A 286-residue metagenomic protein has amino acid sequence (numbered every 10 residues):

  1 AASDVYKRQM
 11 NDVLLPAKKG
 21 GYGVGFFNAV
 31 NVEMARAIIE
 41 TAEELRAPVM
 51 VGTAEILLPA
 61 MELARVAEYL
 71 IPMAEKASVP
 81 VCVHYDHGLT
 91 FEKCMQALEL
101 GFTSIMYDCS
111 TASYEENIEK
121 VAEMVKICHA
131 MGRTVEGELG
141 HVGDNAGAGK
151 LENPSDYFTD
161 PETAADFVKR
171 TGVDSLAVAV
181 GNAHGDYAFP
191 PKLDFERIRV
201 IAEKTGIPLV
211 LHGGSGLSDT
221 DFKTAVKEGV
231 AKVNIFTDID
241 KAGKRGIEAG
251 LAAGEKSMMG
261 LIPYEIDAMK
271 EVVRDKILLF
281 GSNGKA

Functional and structural regions predicted by a protein language model:
A1-Y6: Short, small-residue-biased leader/transition segments that mark boundaries at the very start of proteins
K7-F26: N-terminal amphipathic alpha-helix/helix-capping segment at the start of soluble metabolic enzymes
D12-L14, V30-G52, I56, A64-A77 (+2 more regions): Alpha/beta enzyme core
A29, V83-L89, P208-D219: Glycine-rich beta-to-alpha transition loops that act as phosphate-gripper elements at the mouths of alpha/beta enzyme
L57-P59, A112-Y114, I239-K244: Short gly/pro/ser/thr-enriched loop/turn and capping motifs at secondary-structure boundaries
H87-C94, E138-P154, V173-S175, G254 (+1 more regions): Electropositive, surface-exposed helix/loop patches at the edges of structured domains that serve as adaptable
S218-A286: C-terminal alpha-helical cap/extension of soluble enzyme domains
